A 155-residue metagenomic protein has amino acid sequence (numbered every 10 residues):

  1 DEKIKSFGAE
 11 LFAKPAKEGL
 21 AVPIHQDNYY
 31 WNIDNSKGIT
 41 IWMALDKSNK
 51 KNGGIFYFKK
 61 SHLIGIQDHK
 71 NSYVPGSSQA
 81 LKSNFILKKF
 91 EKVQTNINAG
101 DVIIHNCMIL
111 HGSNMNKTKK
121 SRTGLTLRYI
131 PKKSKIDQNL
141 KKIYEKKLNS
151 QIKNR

Functional and structural regions predicted by a protein language model:
D1-E10, N32: Signature of the catalytic double-stranded beta-helix
S6, K17-A21, S36-G38, K120-R122: Short connector loops at helix/strand junctions that flank enzyme active sites, especially segments positioning acidic
F7-K14, I55-F58: Short, surface-exposed recognition loops or helix-turn segments adjacent to catalytic cores
A9-L11, I41-M43, L125-Y129: A structural signal for short, well-ordered beta-strand segments
A13-Y29, C107-G112: Conserved short histidine dyad/triad with adjacent acidic residue
L20-Q94, S134-K141: Catalytic core of non-heme Fe(II) oxygenases with the double-stranded beta-helix
D68-N71, V102-I104, M108-R155: Non-heme Fe(II)/2-oxoglutarate
E91-I104: Short acidic-glycine-tyrosine-enriched beta hairpin
